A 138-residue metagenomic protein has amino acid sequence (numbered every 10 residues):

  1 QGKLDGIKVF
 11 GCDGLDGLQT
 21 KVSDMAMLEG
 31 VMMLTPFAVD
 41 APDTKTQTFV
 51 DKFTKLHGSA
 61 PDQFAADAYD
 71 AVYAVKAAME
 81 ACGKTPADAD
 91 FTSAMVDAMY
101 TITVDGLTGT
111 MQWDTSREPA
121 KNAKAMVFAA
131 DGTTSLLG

Functional and structural regions predicted by a protein language model:
Q1-G138: Extracytosolic ligand-binding ectodomains
